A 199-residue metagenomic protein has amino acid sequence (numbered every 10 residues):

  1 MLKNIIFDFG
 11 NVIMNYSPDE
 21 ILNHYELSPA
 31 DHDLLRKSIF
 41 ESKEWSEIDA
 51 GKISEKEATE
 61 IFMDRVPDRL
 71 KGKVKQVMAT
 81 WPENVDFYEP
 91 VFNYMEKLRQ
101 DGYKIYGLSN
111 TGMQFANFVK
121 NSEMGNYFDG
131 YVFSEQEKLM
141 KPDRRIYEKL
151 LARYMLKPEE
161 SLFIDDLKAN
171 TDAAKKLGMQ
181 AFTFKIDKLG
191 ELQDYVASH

Functional and structural regions predicted by a protein language model:
M1-E41, R69, K176-L177, G190: Active-site neighborhood of HAD-like aspartate-dependent phosphohydrolases
M1-K3, G112-M113, V119-H199: Asp-based, Mg2+/Mn2+-dependent phosphohydrolase catalytic module
D8-N11, G51, G107, Y131 (+1 more regions): Generic structural signal for small/hydrophobic residues in well-ordered secondary structure, especially within
E20, K43, E57, I61 (+5 more regions): Alpha-helical elements of Rossmann-like donor-binding domains used by nucleotide-donor carbohydrate transfer enzymes
L22, I39, A58-M63, M78-W81 (+2 more regions): Hydrophobic alpha-helical core bundles mediating ligand binding, dimerization, or RNAP-core interactions
H32-F40, E44-E47, M63, V77-V85 (+1 more regions): Helical cap/lid subdomains and adjacent loops of hydrolase enzymes that gate the active-site channel and determine
S46-V77: A metal-dependent, Asp-based hydrolase signature
G72-Y106, R144: Short, acidic loop-to-helix structural element flanking the phosphoryl-transfer center in phosphate-processing enzymes
